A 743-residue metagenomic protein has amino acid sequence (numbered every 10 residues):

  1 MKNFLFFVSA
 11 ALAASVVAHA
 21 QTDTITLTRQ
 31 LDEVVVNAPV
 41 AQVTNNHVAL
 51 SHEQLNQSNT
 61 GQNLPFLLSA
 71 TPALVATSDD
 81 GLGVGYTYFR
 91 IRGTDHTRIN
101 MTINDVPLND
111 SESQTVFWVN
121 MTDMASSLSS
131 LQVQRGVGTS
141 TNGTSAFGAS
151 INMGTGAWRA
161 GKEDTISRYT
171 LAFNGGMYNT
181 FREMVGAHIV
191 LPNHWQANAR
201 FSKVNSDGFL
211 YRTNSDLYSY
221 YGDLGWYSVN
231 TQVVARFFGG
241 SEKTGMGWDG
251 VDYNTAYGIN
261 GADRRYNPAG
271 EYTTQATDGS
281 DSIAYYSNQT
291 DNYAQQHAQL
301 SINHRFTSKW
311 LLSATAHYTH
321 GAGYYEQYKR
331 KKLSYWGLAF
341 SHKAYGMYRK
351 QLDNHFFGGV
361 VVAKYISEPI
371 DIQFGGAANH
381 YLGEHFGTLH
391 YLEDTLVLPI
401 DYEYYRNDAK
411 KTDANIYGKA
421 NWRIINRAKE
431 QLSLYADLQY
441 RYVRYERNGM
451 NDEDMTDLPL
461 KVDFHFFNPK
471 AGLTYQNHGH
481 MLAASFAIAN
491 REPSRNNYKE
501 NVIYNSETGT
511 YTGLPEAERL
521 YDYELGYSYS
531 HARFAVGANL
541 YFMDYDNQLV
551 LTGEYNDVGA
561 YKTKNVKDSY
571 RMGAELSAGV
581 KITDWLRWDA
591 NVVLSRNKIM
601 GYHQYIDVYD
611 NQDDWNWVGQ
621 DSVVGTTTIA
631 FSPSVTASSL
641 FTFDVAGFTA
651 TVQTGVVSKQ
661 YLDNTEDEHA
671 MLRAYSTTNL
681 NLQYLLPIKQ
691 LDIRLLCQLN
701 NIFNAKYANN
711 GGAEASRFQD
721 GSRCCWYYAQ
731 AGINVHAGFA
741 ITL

Functional and structural regions predicted by a protein language model:
F7, F238, A420-N421, T474 (+3 more regions): Conserved C-terminal beta-signal and adjacent last beta-strands/turns of outer-membrane beta-barrel proteins
P65-P107, S129: Extracytoplasmic beta-strand/coil segments of soluble accessory domains associated with Gram-negative outer-membrane
P107-R135, G154, A160: Short acidic/polar hinge/loop motifs at secondary-structure boundaries that mediate gating or recognition
S140, A149-I189, A199-L210, A409 (+1 more regions): Short strand-turn segments of transmembrane beta-barrel domains in outer membranes, especially the first one or two
G175-N205, L210-G247, Y293, H297-K309: Transmembrane beta-barrel wall of Gram-negative outer-membrane proteins
N292-D452, F466, G472-Q476, M481 (+5 more regions): Face-selective signature of the C-terminal outer-membrane beta-barrel domain
Y442-N451, K461, Y475-Y523, A535 (+5 more regions): Surface-exposed extracellular loop regions of Gram-negative outer-membrane beta-barrel proteins, predominantly
F542-D544, K562-N664, A740: Gram-negative outer-membrane beta-barrel transporters
